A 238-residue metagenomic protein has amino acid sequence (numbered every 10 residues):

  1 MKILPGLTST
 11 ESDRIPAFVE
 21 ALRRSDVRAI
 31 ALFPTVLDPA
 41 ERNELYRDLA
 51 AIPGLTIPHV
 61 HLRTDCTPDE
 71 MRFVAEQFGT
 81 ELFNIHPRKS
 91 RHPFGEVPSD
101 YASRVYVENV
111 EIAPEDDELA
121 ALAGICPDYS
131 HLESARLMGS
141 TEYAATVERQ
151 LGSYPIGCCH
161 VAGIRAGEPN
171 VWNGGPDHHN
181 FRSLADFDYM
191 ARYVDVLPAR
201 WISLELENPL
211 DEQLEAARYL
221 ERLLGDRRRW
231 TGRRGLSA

Functional and structural regions predicted by a protein language model:
M1-L62, R234-A238: N-terminal pre-domain/capping segments
M1-S9, R28-L32, T56-L62, E81-I85 (+4 more regions): Hydrophobic faces of well-ordered beta-strands that scaffold small-molecule active sites in alpha/beta enzyme cores
T10-R23, R42, D65-E76, E115 (+1 more regions): Short, acidic/polar
S25, I52, Q77-F78, Y101 (+2 more regions): A structural motif corresponding to the C-terminal end of an alpha-helix and its immediate exit/capping segment
T35, R88, V110, S130 (+3 more regions): Flexible loop residues that form catalytic and substrate-binding hotspots at small-molecule/glycan-binding clefts
V36, S90, S203-Q213: A short, acidic, flexible beta-alpha connecting loop/helix-capping segment that sits on the rim of active
Y46-P127, S134, A185-Y189, E212-R222 (+1 more regions): Active-site acidic/histidine proton-transfer and metal-coordination neighborhood in alpha/beta enzyme cores
E133-R200: Gly/Pro-rich active-site loop or hairpin
